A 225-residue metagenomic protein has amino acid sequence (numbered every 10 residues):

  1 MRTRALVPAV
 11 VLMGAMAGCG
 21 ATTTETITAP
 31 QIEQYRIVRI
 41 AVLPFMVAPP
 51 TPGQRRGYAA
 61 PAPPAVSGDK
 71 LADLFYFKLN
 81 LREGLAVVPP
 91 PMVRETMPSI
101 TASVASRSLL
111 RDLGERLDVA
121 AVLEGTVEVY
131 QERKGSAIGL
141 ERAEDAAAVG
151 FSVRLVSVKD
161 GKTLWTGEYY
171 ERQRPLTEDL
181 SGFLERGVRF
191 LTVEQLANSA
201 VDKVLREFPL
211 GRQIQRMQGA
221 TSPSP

Functional and structural regions predicted by a protein language model:
M1-P8: Bacterial N-terminal signal peptides that target proteins for export
C19-A41, V47-P50, L113-L117, E132 (+1 more regions): C-terminal/domain-edge helix-coil "capping" segments
V38-R39, L43-E128, V156-V158, K162-T166 (+1 more regions): N-terminal segment of the mature soluble domain
I100, L140-R142: Outer-membrane beta-barrel domain signature
E132-I138: Extracytoplasmic/secreted cell-surface and envelope-processing proteins
